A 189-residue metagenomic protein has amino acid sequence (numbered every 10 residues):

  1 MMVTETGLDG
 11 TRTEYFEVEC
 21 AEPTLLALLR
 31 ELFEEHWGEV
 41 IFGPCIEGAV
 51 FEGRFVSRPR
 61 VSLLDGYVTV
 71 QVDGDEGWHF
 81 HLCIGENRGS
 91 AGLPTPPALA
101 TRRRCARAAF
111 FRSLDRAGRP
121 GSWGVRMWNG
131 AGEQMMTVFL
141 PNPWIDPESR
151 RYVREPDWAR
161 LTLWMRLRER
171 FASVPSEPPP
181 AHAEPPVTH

Functional and structural regions predicted by a protein language model:
M1-H189: Long compositionally biased, domain-poor regions of proteins
